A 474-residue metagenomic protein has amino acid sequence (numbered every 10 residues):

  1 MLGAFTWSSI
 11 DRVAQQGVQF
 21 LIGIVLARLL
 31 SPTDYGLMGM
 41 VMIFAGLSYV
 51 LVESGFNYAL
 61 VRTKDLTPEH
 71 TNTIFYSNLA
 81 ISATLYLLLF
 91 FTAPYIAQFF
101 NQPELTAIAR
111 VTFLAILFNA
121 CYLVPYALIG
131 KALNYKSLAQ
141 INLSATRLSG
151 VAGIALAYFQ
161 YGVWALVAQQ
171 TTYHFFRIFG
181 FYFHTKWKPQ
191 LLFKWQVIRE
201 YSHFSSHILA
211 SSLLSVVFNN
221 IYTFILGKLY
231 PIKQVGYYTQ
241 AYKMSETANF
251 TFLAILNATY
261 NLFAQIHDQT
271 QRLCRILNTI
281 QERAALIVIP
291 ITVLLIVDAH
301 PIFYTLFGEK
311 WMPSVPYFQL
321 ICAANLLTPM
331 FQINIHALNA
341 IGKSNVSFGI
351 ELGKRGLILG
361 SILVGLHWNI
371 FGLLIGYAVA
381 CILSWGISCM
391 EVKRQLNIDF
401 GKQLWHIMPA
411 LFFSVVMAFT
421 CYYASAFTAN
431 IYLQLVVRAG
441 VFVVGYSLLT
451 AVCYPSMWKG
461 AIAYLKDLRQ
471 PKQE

Functional and structural regions predicted by a protein language model:
M1-F20, Y58-V61, D65-Y76, L105 (+5 more regions): N-terminal membrane topogenesis motif
M1-F56, I81-Y95, A145-I154, Q169-R177 (+2 more regions): Signature of the first transmembrane helix
L2, A59-P68, F118-S144, W164 (+3 more regions): Membrane-interface junctions at transmembrane-helix termini in multi-pass inner-membrane proteins
F5, R12, V18-I22, G36-D65 (+7 more regions): Small-residue-rich midsections of specific transmembrane alpha-helices
R62-N78, Y237-E351, Q473: Specific pore-lining/lateral-gate transmembrane helices of multi-pass inner-membrane transport and insertion machines
T106-F113, I141-K186, H203-F204, S211 (+5 more regions): Hydrophobic alpha-helical transmembrane segments
K136, F179-N220, A258, L262-R275 (+2 more regions): Interhelical loop/hinge segments that connect adjacent transmembrane helices in multipass membrane
M390, I398-F400, I407, Y422-E474: Membrane-proximal transmembrane or re-entrant/amphipathic helices at the cytosolic face
